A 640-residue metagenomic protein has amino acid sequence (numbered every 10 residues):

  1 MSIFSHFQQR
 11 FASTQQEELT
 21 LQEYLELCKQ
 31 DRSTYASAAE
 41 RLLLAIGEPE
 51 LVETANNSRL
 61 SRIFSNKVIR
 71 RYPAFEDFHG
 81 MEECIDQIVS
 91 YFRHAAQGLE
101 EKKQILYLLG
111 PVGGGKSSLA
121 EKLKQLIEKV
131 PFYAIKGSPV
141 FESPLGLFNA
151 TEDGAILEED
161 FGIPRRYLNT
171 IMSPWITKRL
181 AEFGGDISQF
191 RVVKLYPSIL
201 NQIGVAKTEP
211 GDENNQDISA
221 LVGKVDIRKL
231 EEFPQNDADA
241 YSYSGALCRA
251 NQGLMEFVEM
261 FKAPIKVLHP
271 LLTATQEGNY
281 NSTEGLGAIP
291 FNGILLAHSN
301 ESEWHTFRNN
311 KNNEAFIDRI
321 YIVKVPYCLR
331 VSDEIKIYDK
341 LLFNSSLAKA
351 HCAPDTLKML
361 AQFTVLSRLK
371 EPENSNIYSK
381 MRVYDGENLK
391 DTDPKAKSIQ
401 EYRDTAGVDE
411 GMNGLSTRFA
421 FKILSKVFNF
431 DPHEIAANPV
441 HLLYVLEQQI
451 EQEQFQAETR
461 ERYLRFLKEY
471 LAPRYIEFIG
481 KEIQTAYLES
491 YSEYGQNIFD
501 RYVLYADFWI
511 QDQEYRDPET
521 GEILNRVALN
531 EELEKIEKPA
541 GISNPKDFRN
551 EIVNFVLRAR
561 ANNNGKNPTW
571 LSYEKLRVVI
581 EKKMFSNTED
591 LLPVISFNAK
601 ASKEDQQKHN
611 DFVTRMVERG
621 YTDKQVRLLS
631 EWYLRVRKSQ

Functional and structural regions predicted by a protein language model:
M1-V52, G113: N-terminal accessory segments that target, anchor, or regulate ATP-driven/P-loop NTPase machines and associated
T34-Q640: Conserved ASCE/P-loop NTPase catalytic core
